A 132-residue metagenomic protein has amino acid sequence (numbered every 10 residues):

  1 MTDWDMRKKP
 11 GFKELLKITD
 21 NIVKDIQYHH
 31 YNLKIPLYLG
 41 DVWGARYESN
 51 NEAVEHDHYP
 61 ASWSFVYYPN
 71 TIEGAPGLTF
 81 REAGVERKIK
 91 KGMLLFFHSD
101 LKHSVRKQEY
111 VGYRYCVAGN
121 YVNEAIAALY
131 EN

Functional and structural regions predicted by a protein language model:
M1-K34, Y47: Non-heme Fe(II)/2-oxoglutarate
H30-K107, G112-C116, N120-N132: Catalytic core of non-heme Fe(II) oxygenases with the double-stranded beta-helix
